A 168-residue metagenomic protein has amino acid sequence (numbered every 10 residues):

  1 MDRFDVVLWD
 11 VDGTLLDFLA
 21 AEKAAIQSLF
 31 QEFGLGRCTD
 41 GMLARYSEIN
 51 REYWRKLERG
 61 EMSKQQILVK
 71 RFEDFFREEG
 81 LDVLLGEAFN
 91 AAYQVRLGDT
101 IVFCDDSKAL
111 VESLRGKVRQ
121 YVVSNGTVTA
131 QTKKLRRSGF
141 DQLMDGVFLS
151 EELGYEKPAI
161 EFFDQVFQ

Functional and structural regions predicted by a protein language model:
D2, G116, Q142: Structured loop/turn residues at beta-strand edges in well-structured enzyme cores
D2-C104: N-terminal helical cap/lid subdomain that shapes the substrate entry/recognition surface in HAD-like hydrolases
T14, G154-Y155: Glycine-/small-residue-rich active-site loops that bind phosphorylated ligands and cofactors
A24, S28, D74, E78 (+6 more regions): Residue-level signal for well-ordered alpha-helical scaffold segments within enzymatic catalytic domains
A88-N90, R96-V102, S107-S138, G146-S150 (+1 more regions): Substrate-recognition element of Asp-dependent hydrolases with the DxDx(T/V) motif
E156-Q168: Conserved Lys-Pro-Asp/Glu-containing loop-to-beta segment of HAD-superfamily phosphomonoesterases, centered on
